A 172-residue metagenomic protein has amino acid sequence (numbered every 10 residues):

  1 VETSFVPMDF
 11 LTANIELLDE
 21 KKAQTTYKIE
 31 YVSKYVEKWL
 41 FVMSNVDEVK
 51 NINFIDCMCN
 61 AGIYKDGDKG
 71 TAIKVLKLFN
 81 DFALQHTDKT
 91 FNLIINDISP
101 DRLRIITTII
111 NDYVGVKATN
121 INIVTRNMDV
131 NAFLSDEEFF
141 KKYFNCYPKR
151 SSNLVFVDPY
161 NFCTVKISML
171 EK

Functional and structural regions predicted by a protein language model:
V1-L17, K22-Q24, V42: N-terminal accessory segments
V6-A13, N111-I123, Y160-V165: Short flexible/disordered coil segments
L18, Y31-F139: SAM cofactor-binding core of SAM-dependent methyltransferases, primarily the Rossmann-like beta-alpha-beta module
K28: Hydrophobic (often cysteine-bearing) scaffold residues that line and stabilize catalytic clefts of nucleotide/cofactor
T125-K172: Active-site segment flanking the S-adenosylmethionine/decSAM binding pocket in AdoMet-dependent transferases
